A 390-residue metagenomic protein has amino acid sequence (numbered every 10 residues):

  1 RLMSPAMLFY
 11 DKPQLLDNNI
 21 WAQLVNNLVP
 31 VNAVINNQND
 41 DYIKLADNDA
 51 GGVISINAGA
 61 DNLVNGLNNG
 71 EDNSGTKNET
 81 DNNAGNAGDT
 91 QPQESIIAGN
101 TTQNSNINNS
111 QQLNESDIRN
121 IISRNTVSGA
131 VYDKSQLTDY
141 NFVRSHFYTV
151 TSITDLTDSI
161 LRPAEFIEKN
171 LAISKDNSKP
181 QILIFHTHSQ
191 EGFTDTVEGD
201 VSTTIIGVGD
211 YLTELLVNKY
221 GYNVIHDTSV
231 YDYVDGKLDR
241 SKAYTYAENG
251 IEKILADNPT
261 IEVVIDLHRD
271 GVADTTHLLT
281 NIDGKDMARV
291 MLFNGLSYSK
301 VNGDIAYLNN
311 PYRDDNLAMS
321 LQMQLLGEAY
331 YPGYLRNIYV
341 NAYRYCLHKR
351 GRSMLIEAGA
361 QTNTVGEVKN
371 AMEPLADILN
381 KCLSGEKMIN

Functional and structural regions predicted by a protein language model:
N19-H186, T194-D195: Non-catalytic propeptide/linker segments at domain boundaries
Q181-H186, V263-H268, M291-F293, L355-E357: Soluble periplasmic/extracytoplasmic beta-strand elements of cell-envelope proteins
S189-G192, V230-V234, R269-D274, L296-K300 (+2 more regions): Solvent-exposed loop/turn segments at secondary-structure junctions within structured extracellular/periplasmic domains
V197-L212, L216-L279: Catalytic-core regions of hydrolytic enzymes
G199-G207, L238-T245, N310-A318, T362-N370: Soluble non-cytosolic domains of exported or imported proteins
A273-N309: A short, glycine/acidic-enriched catalytic loop
P311-Y339: Active-site-adjacent substrate-binding region of metalloamidase/peptidase-like peptide-processing proteins
G333-N390: Active-site-adjacent mobile loop/cap segments within catalytic or ligand-binding domains
